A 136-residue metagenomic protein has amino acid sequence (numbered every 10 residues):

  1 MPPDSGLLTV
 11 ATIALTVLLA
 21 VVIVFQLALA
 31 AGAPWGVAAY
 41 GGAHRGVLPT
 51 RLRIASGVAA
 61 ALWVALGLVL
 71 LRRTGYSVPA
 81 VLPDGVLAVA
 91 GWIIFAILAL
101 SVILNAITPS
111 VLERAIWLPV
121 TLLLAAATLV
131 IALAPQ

Functional and structural regions predicted by a protein language model:
P2-T12, G32-S56, Y76-A80: Interfacial loop at the N-terminal end of multi-pass membrane proteins
L8-V10, A80-L87, S110-T121: Non-cytosolic membrane-interface motifs at loop->transmembrane helix junctions
L8-V22: Alpha-helical transmembrane segments
T12-L15, S56-A59, L87, G91-I94: Alpha-helical transmembrane segments of integral membrane proteins, emphasizing hydrophobic/aromatic residues
L19-L29, W63-L70, L98-N105, T121-I131: Helical transmembrane-bundle signal
L66-L104: Mid-chain, well-packed structural core segment of small domains
R72-Y76, L129-Q136: Juxtamembrane boundary at the C-terminal end of a transmembrane helix
V102-I116, A132-Q136: Membrane-helix boundary connector in multi-pass membrane proteins
